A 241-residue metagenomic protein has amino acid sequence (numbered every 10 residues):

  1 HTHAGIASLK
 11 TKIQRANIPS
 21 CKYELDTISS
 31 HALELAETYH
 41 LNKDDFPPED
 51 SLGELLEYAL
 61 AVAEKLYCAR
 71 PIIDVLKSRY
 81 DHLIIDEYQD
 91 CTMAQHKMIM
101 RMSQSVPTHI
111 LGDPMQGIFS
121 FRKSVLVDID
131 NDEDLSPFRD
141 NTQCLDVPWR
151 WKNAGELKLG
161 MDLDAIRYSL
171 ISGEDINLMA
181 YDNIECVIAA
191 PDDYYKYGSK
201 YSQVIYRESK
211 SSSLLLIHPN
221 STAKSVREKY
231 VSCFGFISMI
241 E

Functional and structural regions predicted by a protein language model:
H1-E241: The feature marks helicase ATPase cores and/or their adjacent C-terminal helical subdomains in SF1/SF2/AAA+ helicases
